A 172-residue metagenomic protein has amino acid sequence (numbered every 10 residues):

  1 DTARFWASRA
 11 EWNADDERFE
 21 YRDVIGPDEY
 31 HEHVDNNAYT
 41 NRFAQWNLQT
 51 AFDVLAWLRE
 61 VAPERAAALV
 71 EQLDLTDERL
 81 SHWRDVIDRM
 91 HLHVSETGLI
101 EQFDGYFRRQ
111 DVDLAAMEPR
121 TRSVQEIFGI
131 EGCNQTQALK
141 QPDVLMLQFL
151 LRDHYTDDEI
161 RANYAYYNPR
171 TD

Functional and structural regions predicted by a protein language model:
D1-D88: The feature captures the catalytic groove of carbohydrate-active enzymes
A56, Q72-D172: Active-site core of glycosidic bond-cleaving carbohydrate-active enzymes
